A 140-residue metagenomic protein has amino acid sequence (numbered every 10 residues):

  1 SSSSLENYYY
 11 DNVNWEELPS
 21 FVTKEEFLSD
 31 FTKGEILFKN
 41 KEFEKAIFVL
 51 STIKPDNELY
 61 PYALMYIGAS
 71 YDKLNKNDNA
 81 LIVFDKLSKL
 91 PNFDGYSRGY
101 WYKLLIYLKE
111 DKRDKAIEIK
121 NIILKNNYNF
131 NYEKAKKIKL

Functional and structural regions predicted by a protein language model:
S1-A63: Juxtamembrane extracytoplasmic segments of single-/few-pass membrane proteins
E25-E26, L59, G95, K115 (+1 more regions): Structural signature of alpha-solenoid helical repeat junctions
S88-K89, L105-F130: TPR/TPR-like (Sel1-like) alpha-helical repeat modules
